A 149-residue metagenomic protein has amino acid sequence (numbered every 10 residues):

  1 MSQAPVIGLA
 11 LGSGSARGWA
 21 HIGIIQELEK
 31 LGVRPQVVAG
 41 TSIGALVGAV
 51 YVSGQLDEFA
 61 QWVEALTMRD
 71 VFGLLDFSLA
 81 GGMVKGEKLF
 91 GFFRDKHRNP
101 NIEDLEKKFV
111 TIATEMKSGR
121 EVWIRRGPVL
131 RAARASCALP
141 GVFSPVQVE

Functional and structural regions predicted by a protein language model:
M1-T41, A49-E149: Patatin-like phospholipase
